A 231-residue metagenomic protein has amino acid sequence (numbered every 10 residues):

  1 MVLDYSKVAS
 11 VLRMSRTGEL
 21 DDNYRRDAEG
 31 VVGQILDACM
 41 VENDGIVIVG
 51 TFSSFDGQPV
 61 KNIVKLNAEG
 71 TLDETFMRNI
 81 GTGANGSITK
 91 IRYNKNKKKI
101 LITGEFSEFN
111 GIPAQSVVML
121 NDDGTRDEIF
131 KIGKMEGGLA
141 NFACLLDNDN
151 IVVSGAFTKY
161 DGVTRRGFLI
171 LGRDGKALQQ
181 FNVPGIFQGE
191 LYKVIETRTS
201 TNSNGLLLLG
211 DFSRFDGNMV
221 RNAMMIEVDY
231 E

Functional and structural regions predicted by a protein language model:
M1-E231: Extracytoplasmic mature domains of secreted or surface-exposed proteins
